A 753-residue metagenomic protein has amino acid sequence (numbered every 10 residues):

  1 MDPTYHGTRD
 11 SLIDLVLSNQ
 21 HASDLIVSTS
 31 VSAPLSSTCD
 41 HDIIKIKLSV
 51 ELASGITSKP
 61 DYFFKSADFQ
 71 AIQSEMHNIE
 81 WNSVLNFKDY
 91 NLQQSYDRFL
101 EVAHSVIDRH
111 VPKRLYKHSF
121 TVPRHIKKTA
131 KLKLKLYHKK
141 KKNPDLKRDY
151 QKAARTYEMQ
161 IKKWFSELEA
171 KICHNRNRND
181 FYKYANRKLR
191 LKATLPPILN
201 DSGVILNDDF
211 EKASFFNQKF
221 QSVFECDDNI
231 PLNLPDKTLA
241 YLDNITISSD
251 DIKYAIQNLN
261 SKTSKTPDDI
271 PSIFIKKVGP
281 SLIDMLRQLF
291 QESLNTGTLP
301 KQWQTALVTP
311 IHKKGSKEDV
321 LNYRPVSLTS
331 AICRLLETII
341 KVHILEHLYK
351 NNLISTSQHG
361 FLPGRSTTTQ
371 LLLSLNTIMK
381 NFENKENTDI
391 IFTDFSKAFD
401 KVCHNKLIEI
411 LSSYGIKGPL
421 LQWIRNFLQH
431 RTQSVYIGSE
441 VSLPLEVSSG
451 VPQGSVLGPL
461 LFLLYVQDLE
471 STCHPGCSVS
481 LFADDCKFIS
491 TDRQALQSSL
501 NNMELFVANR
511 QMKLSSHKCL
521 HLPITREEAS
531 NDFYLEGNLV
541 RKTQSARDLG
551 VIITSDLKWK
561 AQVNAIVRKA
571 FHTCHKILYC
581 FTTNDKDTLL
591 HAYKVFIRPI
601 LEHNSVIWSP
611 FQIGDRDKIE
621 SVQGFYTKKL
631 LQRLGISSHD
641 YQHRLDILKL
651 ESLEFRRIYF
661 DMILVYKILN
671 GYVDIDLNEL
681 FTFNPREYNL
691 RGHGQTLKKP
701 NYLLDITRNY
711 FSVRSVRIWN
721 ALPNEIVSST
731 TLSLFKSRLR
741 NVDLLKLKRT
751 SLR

Functional and structural regions predicted by a protein language model:
M1-H21, H77-W81, N86, Y90 (+5 more regions): Metal-dependent phosphoesterases centered on the DNase I-like endonuclease/exonuclease/phosphatase
D2-A22, T29, S439, S498-S499 (+2 more regions): Short, conserved micro-motifs composed of acidic
P3-T8, P34-S36, K88-N91, H118-H125 (+20 more regions): Conserved, non-catalytic sequence blocks in retroelement Pol enzymes and Pol-derived host proteins
Q20-K117, T194-L195, I205, D209-S214 (+5 more regions): Surface polyanion/phosphate-binding segment centered on an Asp-His-Pro turn
H41, F220, T266, T305-V308 (+11 more regions): Catalytic palm active-site di-aspartate
K47, E51-A53, F87, L92 (+8 more regions): Surface-exposed loop/turn segments and immediately adjacent short secondary-structure elements within folded domains
H118-F215, I245-F290, N295-Q302, V308 (+7 more regions): Short, charged alpha-helical motifs in flexible N/C-terminal segments and linkers
F220, I247-P452, S490: Conserved pre-catalytic core of RNA-dependent polymerases
